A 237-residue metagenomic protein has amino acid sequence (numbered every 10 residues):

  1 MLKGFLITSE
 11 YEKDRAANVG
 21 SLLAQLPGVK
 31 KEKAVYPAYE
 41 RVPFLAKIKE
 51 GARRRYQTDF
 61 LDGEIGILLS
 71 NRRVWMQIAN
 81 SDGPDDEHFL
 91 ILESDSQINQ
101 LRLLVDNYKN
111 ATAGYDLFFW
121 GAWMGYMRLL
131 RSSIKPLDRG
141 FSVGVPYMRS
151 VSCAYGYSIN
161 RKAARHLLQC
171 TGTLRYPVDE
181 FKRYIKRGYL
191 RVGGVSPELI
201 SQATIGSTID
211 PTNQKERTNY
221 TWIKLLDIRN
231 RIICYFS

Functional and structural regions predicted by a protein language model:
M1-L92, S96-S237: An acidic/histidine-cluster motif and surrounding catalytic segment that typifies divalent-metal-assisted enzyme active
